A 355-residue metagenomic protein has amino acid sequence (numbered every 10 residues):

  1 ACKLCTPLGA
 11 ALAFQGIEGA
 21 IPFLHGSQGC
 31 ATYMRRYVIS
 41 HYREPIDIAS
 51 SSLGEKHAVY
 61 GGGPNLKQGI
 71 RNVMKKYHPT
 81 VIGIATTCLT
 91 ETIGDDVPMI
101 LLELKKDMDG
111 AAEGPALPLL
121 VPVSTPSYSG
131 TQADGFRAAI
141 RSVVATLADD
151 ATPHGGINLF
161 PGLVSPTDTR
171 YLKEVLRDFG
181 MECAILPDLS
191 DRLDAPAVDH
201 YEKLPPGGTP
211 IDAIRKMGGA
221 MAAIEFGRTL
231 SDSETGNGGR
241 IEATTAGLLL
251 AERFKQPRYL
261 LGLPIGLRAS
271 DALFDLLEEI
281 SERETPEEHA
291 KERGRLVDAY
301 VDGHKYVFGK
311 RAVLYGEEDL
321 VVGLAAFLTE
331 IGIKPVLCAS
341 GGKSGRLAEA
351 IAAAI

Functional and structural regions predicted by a protein language model:
A1-I355: An N-terminal assembly and electron-transfer interface module characteristic of large anaerobic redox and radical
